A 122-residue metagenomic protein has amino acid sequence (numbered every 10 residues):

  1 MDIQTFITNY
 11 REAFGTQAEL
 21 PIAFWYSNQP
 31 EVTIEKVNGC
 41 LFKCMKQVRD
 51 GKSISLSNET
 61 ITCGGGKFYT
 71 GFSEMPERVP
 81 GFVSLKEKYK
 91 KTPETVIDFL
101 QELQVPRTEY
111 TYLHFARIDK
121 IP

Functional and structural regions predicted by a protein language model:
I3-P122: Acidic, serine/proline-rich low-complexity intrinsically disordered regions
